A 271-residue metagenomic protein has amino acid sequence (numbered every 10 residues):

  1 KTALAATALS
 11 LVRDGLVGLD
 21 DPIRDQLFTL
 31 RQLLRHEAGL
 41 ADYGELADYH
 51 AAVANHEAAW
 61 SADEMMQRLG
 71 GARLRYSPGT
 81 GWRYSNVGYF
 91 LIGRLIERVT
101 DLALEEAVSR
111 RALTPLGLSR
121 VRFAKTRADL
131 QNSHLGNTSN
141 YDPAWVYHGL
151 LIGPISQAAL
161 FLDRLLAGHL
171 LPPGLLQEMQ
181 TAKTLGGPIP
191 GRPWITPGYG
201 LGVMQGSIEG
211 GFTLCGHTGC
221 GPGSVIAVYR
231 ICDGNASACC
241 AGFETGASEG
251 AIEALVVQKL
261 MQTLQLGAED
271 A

Functional and structural regions predicted by a protein language model:
K1-V17, L33, L69-G70, R83-A112 (+2 more regions): Alpha-helical scaffold elements that line and support the substrate/ligand-binding pocket of soluble hydrolases
T2-Y84: Active-site-proximal loop and beta-strand segments within enzyme catalytic domains
L9-F28, V99-R127, P172-Q177: Short, well-structured active-site flanking segments
D21-I23, L30-E37, G44-E45, Y49-A51 (+7 more regions): Histidine- and aromatic-rich ligand-binding microenvironments
A38-E45, P115-K125, T184-G191: Secretory-pathway/luminal and periplasmic proteins that interact with or process carbohydrate-rich
H50-S77, L102-A124, D129-L135: Short, charged, amphipathic alpha-helices and their helix-cap/turn boundaries
R73-P78, Y89, T138-Y147: Flexible glycine/proline-enriched surface loops and loop-helix/loop-strand junctions
E97, L102, E106-R110, T114 (+1 more regions): Catalytic loop of the DD-peptidase/beta-lactamase superfamily, centered on the K-T-G motif and neighboring
